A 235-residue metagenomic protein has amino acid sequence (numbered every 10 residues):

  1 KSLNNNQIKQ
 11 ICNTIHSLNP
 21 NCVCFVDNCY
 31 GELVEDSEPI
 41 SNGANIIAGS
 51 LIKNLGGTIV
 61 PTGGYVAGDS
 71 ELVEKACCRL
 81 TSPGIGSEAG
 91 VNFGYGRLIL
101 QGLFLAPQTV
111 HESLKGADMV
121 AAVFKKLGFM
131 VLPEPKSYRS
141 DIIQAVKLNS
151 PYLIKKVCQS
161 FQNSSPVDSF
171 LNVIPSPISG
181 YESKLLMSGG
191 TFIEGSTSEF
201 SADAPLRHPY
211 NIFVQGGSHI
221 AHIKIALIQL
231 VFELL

Functional and structural regions predicted by a protein language model:
K1-H111, K115, A121-F124, G128-L132 (+1 more regions): Conserved PLP-enzyme active-site core in the AAT-like
K125-K136, S140-L235: Conserved C-terminal alpha-helix-loop-beta "cap" of PLP-dependent enzymes that closes/shapes the active-site mouth
